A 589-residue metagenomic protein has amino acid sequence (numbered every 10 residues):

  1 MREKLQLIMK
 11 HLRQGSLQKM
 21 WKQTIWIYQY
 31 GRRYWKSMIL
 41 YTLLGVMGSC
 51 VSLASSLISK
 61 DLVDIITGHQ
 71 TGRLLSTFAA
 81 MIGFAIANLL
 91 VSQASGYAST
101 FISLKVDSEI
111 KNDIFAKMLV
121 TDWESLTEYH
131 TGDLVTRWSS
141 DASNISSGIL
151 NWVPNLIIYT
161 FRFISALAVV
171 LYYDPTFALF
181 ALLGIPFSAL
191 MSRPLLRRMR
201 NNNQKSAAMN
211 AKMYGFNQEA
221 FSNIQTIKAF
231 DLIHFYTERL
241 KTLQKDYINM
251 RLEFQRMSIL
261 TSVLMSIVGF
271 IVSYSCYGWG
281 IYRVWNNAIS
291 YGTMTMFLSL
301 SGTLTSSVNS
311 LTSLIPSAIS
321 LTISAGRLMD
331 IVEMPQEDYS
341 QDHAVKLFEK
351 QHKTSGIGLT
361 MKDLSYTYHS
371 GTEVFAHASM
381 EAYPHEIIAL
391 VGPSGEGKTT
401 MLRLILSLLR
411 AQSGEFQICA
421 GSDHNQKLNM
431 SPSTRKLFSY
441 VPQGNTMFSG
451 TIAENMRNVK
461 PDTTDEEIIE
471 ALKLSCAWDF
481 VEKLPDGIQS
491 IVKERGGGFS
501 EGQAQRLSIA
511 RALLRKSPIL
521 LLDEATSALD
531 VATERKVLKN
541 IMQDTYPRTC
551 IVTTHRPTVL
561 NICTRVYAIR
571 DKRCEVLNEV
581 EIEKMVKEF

Functional and structural regions predicted by a protein language model:
M1-V51, T67-A80, S95-S99, S103 (+7 more regions): Membrane-integrated ABC transporters
Y28, K36, W123-E124, S140-I149 (+7 more regions): An intracellular "coupling" helix at the cytosolic face of ABC transporter transmembrane type-1 domains
G31, S99-T100, L119-I164, S222: Juxtamembrane loop-to-helix connectors within ABC transporter transmembrane domains
R33, S37-C50, A54, D61 (+4 more regions): Transmembrane helices of ABC transporter permease
N112, A116, D330, E415-Q417 (+3 more regions): ABC ATPase nucleotide-binding domain helical subdomain, centered on the C-loop/LSGGQ "ABC signature"
L232, R256, L304-M334: Cytosolic ends of transmembrane helices, especially the final helix of ABC transmembrane type-1 domains
T400, S439, G444, N455 (+2 more regions): ABC-family ATPase nucleotide-binding domain "signature/switch" substructure
L406: Helix-to-loop junction immediately C-terminal to a conserved catalytic motif
